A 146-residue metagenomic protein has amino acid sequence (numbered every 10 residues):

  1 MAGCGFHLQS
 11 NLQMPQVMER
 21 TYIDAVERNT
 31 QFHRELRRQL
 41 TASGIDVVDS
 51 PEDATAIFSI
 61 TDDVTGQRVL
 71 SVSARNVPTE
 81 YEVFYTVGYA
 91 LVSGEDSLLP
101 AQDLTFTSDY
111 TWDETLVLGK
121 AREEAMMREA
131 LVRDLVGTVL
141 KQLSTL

Functional and structural regions predicted by a protein language model:
A2-I45: A structural "domain/chain start" motif
M14-Q16, P51-D53, N76-E82: Short coil/turn motifs at beta-sheet boundaries
D24-V26, T61, T107: A structural detector for beta-sheet-dominated domains
L40-G44, L91-E95, E114, T138-L146: Sec/Tat-exported extracytoplasmic proteins
I45-A56: Short acidic low-complexity segments
S59-D103, Y110-R122: Surface-exposed short loop/turn segments
L118-L146: C-terminal/domain-edge helix-coil "capping" segments
